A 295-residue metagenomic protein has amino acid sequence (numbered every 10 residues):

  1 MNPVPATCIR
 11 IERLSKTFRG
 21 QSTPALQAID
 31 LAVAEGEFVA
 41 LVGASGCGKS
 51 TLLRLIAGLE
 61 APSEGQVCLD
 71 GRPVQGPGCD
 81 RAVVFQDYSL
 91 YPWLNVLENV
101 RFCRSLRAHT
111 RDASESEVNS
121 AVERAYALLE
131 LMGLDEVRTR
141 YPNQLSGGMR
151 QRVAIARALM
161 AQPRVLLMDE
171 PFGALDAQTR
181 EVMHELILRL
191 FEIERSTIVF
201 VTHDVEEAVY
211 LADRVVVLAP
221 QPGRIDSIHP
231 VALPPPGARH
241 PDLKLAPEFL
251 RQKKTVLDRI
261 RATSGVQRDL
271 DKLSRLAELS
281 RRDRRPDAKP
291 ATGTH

Functional and structural regions predicted by a protein language model:
N2-C8, K16-A28: A short, flexible loop at the N-terminus of ABC-type nucleotide-binding domains that lies
V42-A44: The feature captures the beta-strand-to-loop junction immediately N-terminal to the Walker
A57: Helix-to-loop junction immediately C-terminal to a conserved catalytic motif
G65-P77: Conserved ABC transporter NBD signature motif
V84, I155: Hydrophobic anchor residue at the start of the ABC signature
R101, S105-A108, A113-V137, R189: Conserved ABC ATPase "signature" region
Y141-L145, M149: Conserved ABC ATPase signature
M160-R164: A short, proline-enriched helix->beta-strand linker immediately N-terminal to the Walker B motif in ABC-type P-loop
